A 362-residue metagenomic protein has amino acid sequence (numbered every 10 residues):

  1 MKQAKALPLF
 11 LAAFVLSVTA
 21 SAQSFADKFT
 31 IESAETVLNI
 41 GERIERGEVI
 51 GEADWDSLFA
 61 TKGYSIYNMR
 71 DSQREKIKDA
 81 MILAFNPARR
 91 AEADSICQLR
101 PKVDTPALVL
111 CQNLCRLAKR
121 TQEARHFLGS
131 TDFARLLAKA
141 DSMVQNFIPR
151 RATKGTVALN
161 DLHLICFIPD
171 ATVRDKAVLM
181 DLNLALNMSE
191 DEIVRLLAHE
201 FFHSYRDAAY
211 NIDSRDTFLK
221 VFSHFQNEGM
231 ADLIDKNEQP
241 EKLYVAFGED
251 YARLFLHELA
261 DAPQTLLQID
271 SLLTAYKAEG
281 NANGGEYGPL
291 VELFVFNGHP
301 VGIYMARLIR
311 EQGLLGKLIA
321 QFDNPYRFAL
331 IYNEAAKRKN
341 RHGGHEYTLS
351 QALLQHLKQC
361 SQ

Functional and structural regions predicted by a protein language model:
M1-A26: Bacterial Sec-dependent N-terminal signal peptides
L7-L9, V15-L16, L83, A91 (+2 more regions): Compositionally biased non-globular segments, especially hydrophobic aliphatic-rich helices of signal peptides
Q23-P101: N-terminal mature-domain "stem" immediately C-terminal to a signal peptide or N-terminal signal-anchor/transmembrane
S24-D54, F147, A209-L273, N340-L349: Post-HExxH zinc-binding segment in Zn-dependent metallohydrolases
E32, V37-E48, L58-S65, N146-R150 (+7 more regions): Structured segments of extracytoplasmic/periplasmic soluble domains in secreted or envelope-associated proteins
F85-A107, C115-R116, E258-L266, Y276: Surface-exposed acidic loop/strand-edge motifs in secreted or periplasmic proteins that form small linear binding
D94-A252: Acidic/His-rich structured neighborhood in mature extracellular/periplasmic domains
L254-Q362: Pan-zinc metallopeptidase signature
